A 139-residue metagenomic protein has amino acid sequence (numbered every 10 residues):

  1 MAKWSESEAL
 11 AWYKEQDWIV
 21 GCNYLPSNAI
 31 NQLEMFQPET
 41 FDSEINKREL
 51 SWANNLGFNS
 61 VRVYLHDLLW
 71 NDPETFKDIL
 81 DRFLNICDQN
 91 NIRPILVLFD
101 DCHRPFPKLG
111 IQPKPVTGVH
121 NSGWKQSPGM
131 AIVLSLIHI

Functional and structural regions predicted by a protein language model:
M1-I137: Active-site mouth of glycoside hydrolases
